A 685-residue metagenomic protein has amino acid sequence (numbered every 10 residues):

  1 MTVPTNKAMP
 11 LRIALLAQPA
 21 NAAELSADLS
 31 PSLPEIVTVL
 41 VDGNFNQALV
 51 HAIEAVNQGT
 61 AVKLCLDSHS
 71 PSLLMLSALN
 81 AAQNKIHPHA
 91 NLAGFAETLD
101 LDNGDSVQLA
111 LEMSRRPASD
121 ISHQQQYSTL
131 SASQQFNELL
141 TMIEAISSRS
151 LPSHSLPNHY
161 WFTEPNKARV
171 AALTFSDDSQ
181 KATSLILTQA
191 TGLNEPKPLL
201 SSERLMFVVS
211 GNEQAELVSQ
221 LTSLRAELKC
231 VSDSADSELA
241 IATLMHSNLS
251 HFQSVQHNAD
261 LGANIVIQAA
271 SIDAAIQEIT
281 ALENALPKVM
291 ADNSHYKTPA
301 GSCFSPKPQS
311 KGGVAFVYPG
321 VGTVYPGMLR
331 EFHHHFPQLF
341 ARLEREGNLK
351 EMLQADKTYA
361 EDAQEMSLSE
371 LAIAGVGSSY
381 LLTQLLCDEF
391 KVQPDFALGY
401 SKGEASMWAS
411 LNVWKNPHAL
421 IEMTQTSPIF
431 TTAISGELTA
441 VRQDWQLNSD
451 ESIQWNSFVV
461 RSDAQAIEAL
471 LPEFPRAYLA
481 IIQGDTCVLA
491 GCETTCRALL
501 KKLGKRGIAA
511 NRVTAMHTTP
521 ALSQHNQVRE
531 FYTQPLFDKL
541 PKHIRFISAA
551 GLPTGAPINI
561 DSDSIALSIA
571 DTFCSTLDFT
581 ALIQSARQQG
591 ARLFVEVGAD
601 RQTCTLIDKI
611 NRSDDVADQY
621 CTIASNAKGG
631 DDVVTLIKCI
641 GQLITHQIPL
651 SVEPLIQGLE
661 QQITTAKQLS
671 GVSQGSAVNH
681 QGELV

Functional and structural regions predicted by a protein language model:
T2-R12, L16-A20, E24-A27, P31 (+5 more regions): Flexible catalytic loop/linker elements that gate and position reactive groups at enzyme active sites
L11-P19, A23-L25, E35-V39, A52 (+19 more regions): Conserved small-residue
L25-H69, P117-E138, F390-Q393: Conserved catalytic cysteine-centered active-site region of acyl-thioester-dependent Claisen-condensing enzymes
D28, S294-L398, K402, P417: Helix-rich "cap/lid" substructures immediately adjacent to catalytic or cofactor-binding pockets
L49-I53, L64-D67, M407-L411, R601-A617: Short Gly/Thr/Asp-enriched flexible loops that form oxyanion-binding sites at enzyme active sites
S70-N91: Channel- or pocket-lining gating/hinge segments that regulate access to a cavity or pore
G320, H517, D571-V634: Conserved catalytic block of serine-dependent lipid acyl chemistry
E361-V597, G658, S670-L684: Acyltransferase
